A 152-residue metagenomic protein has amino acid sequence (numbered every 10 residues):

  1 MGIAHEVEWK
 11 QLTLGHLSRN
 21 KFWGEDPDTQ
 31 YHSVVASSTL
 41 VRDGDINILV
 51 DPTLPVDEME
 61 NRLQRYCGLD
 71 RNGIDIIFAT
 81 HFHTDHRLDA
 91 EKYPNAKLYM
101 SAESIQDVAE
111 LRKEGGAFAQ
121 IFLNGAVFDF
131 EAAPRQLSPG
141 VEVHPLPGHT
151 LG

Functional and structural regions predicted by a protein language model:
M1-D45: Zn-dependent metallo-beta-lactamase
E8-L14, I48-D51, V141-P147: Active-site-proximal beta-strand elements of phosphoester/diester hydrolases
L17, I46, L54-D57, I105: Short, solvent-exposed loop/turn segments at secondary-structure junctions
Y31-V34, P147-L151: A short catalytic or substrate-binding loop motif that flags glycine-/basic-rich loops and adjacent residues that bind
I46-I48, I76: Structural motif
L54-P55, T84, G152: Short, glycine/acidic-enriched loop or turn micro-motifs at the edges of active sites
E58-M100: Active-site metal-binding motif and surrounding structural segment of the metallo-beta-lactamase
M100-P145, T150: Metallo-beta-lactamase
